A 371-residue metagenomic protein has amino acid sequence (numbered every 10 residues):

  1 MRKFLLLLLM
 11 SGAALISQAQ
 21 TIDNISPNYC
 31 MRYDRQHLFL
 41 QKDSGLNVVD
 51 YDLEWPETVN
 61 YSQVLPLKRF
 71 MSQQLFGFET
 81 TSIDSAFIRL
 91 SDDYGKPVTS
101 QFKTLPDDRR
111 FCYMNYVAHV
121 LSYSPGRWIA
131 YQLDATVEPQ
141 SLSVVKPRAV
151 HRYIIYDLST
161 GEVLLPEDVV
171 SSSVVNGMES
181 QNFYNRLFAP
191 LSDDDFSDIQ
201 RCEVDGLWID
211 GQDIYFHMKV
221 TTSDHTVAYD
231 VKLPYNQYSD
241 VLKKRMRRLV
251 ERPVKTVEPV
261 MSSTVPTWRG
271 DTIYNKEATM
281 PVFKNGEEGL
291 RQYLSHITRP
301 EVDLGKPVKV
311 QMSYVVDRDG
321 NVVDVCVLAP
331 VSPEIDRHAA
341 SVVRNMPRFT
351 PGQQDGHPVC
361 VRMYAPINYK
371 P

Functional and structural regions predicted by a protein language model:
M1-N24, L294: Bacterial Sec-dependent N-terminal signal peptides
L8, K42, V120, V145 (+2 more regions): Residues embedded in well-ordered secondary-structure elements
S11-A13, G45, Y123, R148 (+6 more regions): A generic structural signal for short, solvent-exposed coil/turn residues that cap or connect secondary-structure
Q20-P281, E288: Compositionally biased intrinsically disordered regions enriched in Thr/Gly
L249-P371: Charge-biased low-complexity segments
